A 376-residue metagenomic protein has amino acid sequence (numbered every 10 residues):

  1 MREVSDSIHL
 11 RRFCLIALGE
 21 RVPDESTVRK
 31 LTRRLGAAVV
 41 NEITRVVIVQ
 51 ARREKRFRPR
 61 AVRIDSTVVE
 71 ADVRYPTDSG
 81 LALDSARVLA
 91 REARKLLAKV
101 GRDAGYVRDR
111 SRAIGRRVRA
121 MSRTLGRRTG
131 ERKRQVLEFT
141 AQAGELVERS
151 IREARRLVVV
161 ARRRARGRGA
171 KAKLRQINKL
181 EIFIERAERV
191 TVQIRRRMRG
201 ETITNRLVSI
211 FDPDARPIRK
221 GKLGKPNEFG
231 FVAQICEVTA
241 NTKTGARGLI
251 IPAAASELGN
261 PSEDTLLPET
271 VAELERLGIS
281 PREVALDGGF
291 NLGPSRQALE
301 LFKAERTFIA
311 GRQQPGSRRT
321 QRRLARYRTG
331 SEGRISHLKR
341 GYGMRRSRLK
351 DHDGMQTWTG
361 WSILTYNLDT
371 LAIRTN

Functional and structural regions predicted by a protein language model:
M1-F13: DNA-recognition alpha helix
M1-V4, V22-V28, R60-E70, I235 (+4 more regions): Short, conserved catalytic/metal-binding motifs centered on acidic residues
R12-D212: Active-site- or DNA-interface-adjacent structural scaffold in DNA-acting proteins
L207-G224, E228-G230: Flexible, glycine/threonine-enriched loop-and-boundary segments that flank and lead into catalytic domains of large
P217-R219, T242-T244, G259-P261, F290-P294 (+1 more regions): Flexible loop/turn segments at secondary-structure boundaries
L223-L277: Electropositive, glycine- and tryptophan-enriched low-complexity nucleic-acid-binding patches
E263-T307: Extended C-terminal subregions enriched in glycine
G288-D353, T357: Helix-centered, glycine/charged polyanion-binding patches within enzymatic domains that contact phosphate-containing
